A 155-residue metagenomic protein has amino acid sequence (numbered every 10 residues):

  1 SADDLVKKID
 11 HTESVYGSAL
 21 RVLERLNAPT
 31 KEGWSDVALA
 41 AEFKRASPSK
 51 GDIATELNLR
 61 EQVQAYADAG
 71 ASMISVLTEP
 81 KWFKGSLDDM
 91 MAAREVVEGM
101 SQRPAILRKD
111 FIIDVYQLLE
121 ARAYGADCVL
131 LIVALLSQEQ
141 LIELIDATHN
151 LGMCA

Functional and structural regions predicted by a protein language model:
S1-A54: An N-cap/entry alpha-helix motif that binds or orients negatively charged groups
G17-S35, K84-L107, V133, I142-A155: Alpha-helix-loop-beta-strand connector modules within alpha/beta enzyme cores
A40-R60, P104-I113: Active-site mouth loops of central-metabolism enzymes
A41, Y66, I74, A121: Conserved, mostly hydrophobic/aromatic
T55-L59, A65, S86: Short, acidic loop-to-helix structural element flanking the phosphoryl-transfer center in phosphate-processing enzymes
Q64, D68, M91-A92: Outer-membrane beta-barrel transmembrane domain signature of Gram-negative proteins, especially the mid-to-C-terminal
M73-K84, R103-L119, D127-E139, L151-A155: Catalytic beta/alpha-barrel core
